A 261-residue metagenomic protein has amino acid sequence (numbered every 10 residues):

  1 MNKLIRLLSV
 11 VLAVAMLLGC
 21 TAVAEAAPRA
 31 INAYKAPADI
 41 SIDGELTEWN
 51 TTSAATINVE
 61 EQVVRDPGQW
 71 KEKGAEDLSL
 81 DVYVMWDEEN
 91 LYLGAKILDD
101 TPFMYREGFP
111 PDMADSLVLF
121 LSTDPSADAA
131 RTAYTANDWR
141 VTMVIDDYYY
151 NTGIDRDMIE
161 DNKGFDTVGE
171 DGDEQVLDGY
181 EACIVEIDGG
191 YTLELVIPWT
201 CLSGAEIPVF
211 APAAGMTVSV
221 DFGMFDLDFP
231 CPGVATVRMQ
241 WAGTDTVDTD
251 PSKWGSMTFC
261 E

Functional and structural regions predicted by a protein language model:
M1-V11: Bacterial N-terminal signal peptides that target proteins for export
V10-G19: Bacterial N-terminal signal peptides
L18-P28: Sec-dependent signal peptide cleavage junction
A26-E261: Structural preference for beta-rich elements and adjacent junctions enriched in aromatics
